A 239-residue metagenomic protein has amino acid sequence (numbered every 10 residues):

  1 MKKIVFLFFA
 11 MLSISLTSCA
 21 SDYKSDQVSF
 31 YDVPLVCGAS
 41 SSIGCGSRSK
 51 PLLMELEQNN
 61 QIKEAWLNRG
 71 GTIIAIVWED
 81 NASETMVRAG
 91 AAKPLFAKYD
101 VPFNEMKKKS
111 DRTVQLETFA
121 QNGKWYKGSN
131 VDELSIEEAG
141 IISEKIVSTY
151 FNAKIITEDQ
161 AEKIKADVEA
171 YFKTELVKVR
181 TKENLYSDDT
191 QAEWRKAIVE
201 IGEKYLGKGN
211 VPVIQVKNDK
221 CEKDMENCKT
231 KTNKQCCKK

Functional and structural regions predicted by a protein language model:
F6-S15: Bacterial N-terminal signal peptides
L16-K24: Bacterial Sec-dependent signal peptides at the C-terminal "C-region" and cleavage site
Y23-I43: Short glycine-/aliphatic-rich beta-strand segments at the starts of folded cytosolic domains
S49-E55, M86-D100: Short amphipathic alpha-helices in soluble, non-transmembrane regions that often serve as interface/regulatory elements
L52-R69: Short acidic amphipathic segments
W78-M86: Helix N-cap motif at beta-to-alpha junctions
L95-E117: Conserved short beta-strand edge segments in small beta-sheet-based binding/regulatory domains
S110-E138: Short, low-order "capping/linker" segments at domain edges
